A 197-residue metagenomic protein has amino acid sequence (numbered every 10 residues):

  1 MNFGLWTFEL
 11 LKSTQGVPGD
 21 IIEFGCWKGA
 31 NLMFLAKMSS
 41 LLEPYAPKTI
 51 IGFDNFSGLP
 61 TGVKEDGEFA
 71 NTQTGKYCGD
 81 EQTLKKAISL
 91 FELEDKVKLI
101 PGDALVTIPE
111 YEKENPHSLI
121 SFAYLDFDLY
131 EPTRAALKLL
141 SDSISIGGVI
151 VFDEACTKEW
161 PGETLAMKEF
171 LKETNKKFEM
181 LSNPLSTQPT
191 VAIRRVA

Functional and structural regions predicted by a protein language model:
M1-W6: Conserved SAM-binding loop and adjacent beta-strand
F8, Q15-A197: S-adenosylmethionine/decaboxylated-SAM
